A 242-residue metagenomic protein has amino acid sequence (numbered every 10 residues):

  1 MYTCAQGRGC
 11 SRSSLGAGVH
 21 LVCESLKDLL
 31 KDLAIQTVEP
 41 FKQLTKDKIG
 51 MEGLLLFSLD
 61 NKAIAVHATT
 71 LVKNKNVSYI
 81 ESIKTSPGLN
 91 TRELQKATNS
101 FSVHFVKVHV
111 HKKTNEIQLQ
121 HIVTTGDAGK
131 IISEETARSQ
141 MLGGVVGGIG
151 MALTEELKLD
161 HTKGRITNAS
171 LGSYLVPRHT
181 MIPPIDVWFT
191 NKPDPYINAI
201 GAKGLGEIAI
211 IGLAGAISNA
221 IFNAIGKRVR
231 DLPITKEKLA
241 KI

Functional and structural regions predicted by a protein language model:
M1-I242: C-terminal catalytic domains of large/alpha subunits in multi-subunit enzymes
